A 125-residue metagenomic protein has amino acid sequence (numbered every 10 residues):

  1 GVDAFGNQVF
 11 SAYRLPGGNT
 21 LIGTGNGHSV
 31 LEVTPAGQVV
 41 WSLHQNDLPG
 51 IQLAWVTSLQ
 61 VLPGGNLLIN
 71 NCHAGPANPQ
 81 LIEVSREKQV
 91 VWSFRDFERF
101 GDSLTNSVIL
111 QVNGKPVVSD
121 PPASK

Functional and structural regions predicted by a protein language model:
G1-K125: Histidine-/acidic-rich catalytic cores in large beta-rich domains
